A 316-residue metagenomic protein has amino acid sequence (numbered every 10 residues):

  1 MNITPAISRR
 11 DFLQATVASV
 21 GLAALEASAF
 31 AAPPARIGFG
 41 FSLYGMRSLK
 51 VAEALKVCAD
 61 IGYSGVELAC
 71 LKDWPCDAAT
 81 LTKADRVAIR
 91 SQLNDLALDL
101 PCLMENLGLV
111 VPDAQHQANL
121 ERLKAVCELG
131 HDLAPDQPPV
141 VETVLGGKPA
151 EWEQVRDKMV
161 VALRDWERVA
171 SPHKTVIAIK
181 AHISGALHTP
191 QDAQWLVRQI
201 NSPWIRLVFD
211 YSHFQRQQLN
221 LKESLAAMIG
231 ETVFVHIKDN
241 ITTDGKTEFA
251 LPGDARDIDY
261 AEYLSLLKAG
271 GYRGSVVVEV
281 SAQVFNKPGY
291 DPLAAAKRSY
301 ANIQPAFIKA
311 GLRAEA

Functional and structural regions predicted by a protein language model:
N2-G38, R47-I61, P190-F209, H213-A316: Histidine-acidic metal/acid-base catalytic patches
I3, D11, T16-A18, L22-A24 (+5 more regions): Active-site acidic/histidine proton-transfer and metal-coordination neighborhood in alpha/beta enzyme cores
I37-F41, V66-L68, L100-E105, P139-T143 (+4 more regions): Hydrophobic faces of well-ordered beta-strands that scaffold small-molecule active sites in alpha/beta enzyme cores
S42-M46, L71, E105-G108, V144-K148 (+4 more regions): Active-site beta-loop-alpha junctions enriched in small/polar residues
A69-R90: Glycine-rich, proline-tolerant flexible connector loops at the mouths of alpha/beta enzymes
D73-D77, L109-D113, P149-W152, R216 (+2 more regions): A short acidic, helix-capping loop that chelates divalent metal ions and anchors anionic groups
A79-R86, H116-L120, P149-M159, A186 (+3 more regions): Flexible, glycine- and charge-enriched loops at secondary-structure boundaries
